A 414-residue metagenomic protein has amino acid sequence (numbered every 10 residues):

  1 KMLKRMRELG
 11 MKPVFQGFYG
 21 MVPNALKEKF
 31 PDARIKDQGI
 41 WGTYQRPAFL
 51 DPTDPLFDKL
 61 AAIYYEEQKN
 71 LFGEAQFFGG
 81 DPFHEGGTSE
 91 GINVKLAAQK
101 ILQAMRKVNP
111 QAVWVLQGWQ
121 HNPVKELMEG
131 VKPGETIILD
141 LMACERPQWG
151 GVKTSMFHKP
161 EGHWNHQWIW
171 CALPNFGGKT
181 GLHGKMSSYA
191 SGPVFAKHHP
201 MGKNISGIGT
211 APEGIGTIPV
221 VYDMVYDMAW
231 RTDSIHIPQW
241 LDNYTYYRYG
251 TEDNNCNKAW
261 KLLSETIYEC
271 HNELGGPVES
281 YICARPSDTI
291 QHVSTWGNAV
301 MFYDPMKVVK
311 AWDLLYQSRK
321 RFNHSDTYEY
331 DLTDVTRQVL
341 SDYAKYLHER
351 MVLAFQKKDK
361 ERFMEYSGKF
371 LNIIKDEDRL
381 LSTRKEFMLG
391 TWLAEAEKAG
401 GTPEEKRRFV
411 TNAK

Functional and structural regions predicted by a protein language model:
K1-E265, E269, E273, P277-V278 (+4 more regions): Catalytic-core regions of glycoside hydrolase
P23-K27, K125-M128, W312, S325 (+2 more regions): Intrinsically disordered, low-complexity regions
Q68, L315-F322, F370-R384: Long, well-ordered core segments of solenoidal/helical folds
P219-W230, Y246, K310-Q317, Y330-E349 (+1 more regions): Short, hydrophobic/amphipathic alpha-helical patches that form generic packing surfaces within helical domains
V300-F302, M306-V308, L315-F322: Polar/charged low-complexity regulatory segments
S325-D378: Ordered core of a single globular domain
